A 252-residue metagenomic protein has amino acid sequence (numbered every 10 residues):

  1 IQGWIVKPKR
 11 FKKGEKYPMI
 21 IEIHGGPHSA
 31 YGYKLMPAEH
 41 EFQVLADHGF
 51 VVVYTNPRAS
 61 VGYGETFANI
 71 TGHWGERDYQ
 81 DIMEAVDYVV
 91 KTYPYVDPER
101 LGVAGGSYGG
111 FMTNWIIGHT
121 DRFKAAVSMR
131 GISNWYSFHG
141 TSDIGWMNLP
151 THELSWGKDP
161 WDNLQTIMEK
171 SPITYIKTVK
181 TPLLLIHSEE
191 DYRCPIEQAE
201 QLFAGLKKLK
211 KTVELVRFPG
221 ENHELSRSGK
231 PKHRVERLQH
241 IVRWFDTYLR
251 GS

Functional and structural regions predicted by a protein language model:
I1-R10, D87, K91: Flexible, glycine/threonine-enriched loop-and-boundary segments that flank and lead into catalytic domains of large
Q2, H24, H223: Histidine-centered divalent metal-coordination motifs
V6, E22-I23, A104, I186: Short hydrophobic segments within beta-strands
K7, G14-G26: Short beta-strand element of the alpha/beta-hydrolase
P27-S29, V52: Serine-hydrolase catalytic-loop signature spanning alpha/beta hydrolases and amidase-signature enzymes
Y31-K34, E197: Short N-terminal helix/helix-N-cap motif within the alpha/beta-hydrolase-1
E39, V44-A46, Y54-S252: Active-site-proximal cap/loop segments of hydrolase catalytic domains
G49: A short alpha->beta transition loop at the rim of the catalytic pocket in nucleotide-sugar-dependent
